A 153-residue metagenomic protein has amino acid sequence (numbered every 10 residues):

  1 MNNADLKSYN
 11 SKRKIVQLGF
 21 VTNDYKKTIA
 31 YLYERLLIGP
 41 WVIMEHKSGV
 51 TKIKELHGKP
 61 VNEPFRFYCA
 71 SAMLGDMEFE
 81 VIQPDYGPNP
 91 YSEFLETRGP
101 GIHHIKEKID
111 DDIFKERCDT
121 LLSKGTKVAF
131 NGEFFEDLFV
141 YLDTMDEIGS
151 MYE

Functional and structural regions predicted by a protein language model:
M1-S11, F20, M77-E80, K115-E153: Vicinal oxygen chelate
N2-L18, N23-T28, E34-G39: The feature marks the first
S8-Y9, S92-E96: Short, flexible, glycine/charge-rich loop motifs used to bind or transfer phosphoryl groups or to couple energy/partner
S11-I15, F65-F67, F135: Short, solvent-exposed coil/turn segments
V16-T22, S71-E78, F94-I113: Vicinal oxygen chelate
D24-G49, E96-P100, E107-F134: Extended intrinsically disordered, low-complexity coil regions enriched in Ser, Thr, Gly, Ala and often Pro
G39-F94, D137-E153: Conserved short beta-strand elements that form part of the metal-binding/catalytic scaffold of enzyme active sites
